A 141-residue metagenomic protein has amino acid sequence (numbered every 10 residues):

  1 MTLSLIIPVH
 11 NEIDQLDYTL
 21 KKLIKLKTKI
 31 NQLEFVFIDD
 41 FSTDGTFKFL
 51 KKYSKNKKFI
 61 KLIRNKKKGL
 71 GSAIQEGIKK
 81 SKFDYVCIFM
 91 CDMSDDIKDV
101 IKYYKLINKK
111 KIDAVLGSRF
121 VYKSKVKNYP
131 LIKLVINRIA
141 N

Functional and structural regions predicted by a protein language model:
T2-S4, E34: Cell-envelope/extracellular polymer assembly enzymes that use nucleotide-activated donors
L5, V9, I38-D40: Conserved sequence signature across two-component system core domains
E12-L26: Short, well-formed alpha-helical segments that are part of the catalytic scaffolds of diverse glycosyltransferases
E12-Q15, S42, L70, D96: Donor nucleotide-sugar binding loop of glycosyltransferases
D14-Y18, D44-K52: Acidic helix N-cap motif at the loop->helix transition within catalytic regions of sugar-transfer enzymes
L33, F47-K80: Conserved donor nucleotide-binding strand/loop of the catalytic core
D39-F47, M93: A conserved acidic beta->alpha catalytic loop
N65-K80, Y85-I88, S94-N141: Acceptor/aglycone-binding surface of glycosyltransferases and processive sugar-polymer synthases
